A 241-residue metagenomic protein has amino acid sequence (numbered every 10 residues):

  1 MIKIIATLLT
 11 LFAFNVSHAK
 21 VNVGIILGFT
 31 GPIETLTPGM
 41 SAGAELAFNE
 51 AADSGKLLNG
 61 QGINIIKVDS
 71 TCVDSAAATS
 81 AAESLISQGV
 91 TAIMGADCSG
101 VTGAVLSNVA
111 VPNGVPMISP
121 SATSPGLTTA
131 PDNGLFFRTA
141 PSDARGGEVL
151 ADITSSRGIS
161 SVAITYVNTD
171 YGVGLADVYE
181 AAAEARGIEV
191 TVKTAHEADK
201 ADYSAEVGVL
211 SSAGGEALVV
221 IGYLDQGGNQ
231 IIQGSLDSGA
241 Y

Functional and structural regions predicted by a protein language model:
K3-A13: Bacterial N-terminal signal peptides
F14-A19: Sec/Tat signal peptide C-region and signal peptidase I cleavage site
K20, G60, I159: Phosphate-coordination loops involved in phosphoryl transfer and adenosine-cofactor binding
G24-E45, V68-S75, D97, T165-V173: Extracytoplasmic "Venus flytrap"
T35-G39, S54-L127, T139, H196-Y203 (+2 more regions): Beta-alpha junction/loop-to-helix N-cap segments that form part of ligand/metal-binding clefts
A42-I65, E184-I188: Signal peptide-proximal N-terminal region of secreted/periplasmic/extracellular or secretory-lumen proteins
T71, S80, P125-G126, G134-G239: Extracellular/periplasmic Venus flytrap/periplasmic-binding protein
